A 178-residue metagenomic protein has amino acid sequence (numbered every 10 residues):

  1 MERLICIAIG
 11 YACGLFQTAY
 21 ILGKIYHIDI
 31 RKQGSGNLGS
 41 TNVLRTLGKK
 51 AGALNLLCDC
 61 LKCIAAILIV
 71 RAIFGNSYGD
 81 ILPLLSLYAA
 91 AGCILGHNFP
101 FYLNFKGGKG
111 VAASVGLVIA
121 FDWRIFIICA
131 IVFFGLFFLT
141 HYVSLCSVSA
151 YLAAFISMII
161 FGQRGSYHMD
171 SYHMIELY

Functional and structural regions predicted by a protein language model:
M1-C6, I67-Y88, I119-F126, I160-E176: Helix-coil boundary and interhelical linker segments in multi-pass alpha-helical membrane proteins
E2, C6, G10, L15 (+13 more regions): Alpha-helical transmembrane segments in multi-pass membrane proteins
Y20-G52, G107: Cytosolic, membrane-interface loops and tails of multi-pass inner-membrane proteins
G23, H27-I28, R71, G75-N76 (+4 more regions): Transmembrane helix-loop junctions in multipass membrane proteins, especially transporters and channels
I30-S40, Y102-V115, Y142-A150: Short, non-helical or kinked segments that cap or interrupt transmembrane helices
L44-K49, V70-F74, G110-T140, A153-G162: Interfacial segments of multi-pass membrane proteins
A51-L54, I81-L82, H97-N104, S114-D122 (+1 more regions): Short, amphipathic, aromatic/basic-enriched membrane-interface segments that mark the entry/exit of transmembrane
K106-K109, A130-F134, S166-L177: A cytosolic-side transmembrane-helix exit/cap motif
